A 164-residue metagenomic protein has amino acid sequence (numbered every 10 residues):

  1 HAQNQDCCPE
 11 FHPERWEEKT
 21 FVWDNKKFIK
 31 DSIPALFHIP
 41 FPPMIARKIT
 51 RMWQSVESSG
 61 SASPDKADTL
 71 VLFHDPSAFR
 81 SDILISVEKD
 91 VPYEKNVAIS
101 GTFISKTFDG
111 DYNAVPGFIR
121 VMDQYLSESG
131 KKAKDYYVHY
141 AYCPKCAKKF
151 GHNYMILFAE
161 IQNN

Functional and structural regions predicted by a protein language model:
H1-N164: A solvent-exposed interaction/effector surface
